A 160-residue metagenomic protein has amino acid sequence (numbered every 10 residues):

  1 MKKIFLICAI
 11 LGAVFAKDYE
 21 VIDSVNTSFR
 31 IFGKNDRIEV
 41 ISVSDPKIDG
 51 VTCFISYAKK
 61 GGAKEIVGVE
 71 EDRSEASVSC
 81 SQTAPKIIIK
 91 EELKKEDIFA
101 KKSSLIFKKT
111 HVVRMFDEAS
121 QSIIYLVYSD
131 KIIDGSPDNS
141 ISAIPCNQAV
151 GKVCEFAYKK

Functional and structural regions predicted by a protein language model:
I4-A13: Sec-dependent N-terminal signal peptides
A9, P46-K47, R73, N139: Residue-level signal for mature regions of secreted extracellular proteins and peptides
A16-G62: N-terminal export/targeting and maturation segments
G50-E118: Mature extracytoplasmic domains of secretory-pathway proteins
I87-K160: Beta-strand-rich cores of mature extracytoplasmic or soluble domains
